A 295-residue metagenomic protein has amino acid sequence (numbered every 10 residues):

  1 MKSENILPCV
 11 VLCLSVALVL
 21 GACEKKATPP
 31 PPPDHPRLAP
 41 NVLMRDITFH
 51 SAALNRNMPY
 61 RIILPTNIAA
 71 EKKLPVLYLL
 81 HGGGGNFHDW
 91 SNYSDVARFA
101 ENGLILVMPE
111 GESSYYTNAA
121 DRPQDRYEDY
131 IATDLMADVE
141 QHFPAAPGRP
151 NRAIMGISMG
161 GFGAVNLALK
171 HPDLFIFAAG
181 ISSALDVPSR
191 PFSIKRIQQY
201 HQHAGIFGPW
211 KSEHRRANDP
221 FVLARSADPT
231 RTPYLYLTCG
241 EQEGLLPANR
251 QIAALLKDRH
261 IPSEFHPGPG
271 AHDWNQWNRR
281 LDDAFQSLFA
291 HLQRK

Functional and structural regions predicted by a protein language model:
M1-V10: Bacterial N-terminal signal peptides that target proteins for export
C9-A17: Sec-dependent N-terminal signal peptides
L20-A22: C-terminal motif of bacterial Sec signal peptides marking the signal peptidase cleavage site
E24-K295: Non-catalytic cap/lid and distal C-terminal segments of serine-dependent acyl enzymes
